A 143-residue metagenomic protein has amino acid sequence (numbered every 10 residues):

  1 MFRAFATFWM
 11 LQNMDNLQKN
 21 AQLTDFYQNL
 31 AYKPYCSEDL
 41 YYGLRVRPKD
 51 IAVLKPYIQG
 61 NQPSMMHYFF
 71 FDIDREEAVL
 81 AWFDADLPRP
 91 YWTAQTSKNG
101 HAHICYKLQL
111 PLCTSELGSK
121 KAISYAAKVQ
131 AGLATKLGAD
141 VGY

Functional and structural regions predicted by a protein language model:
M1-A102, L108-S124: Signature for HUH/AEP ssDNA processing cores
N99-C105, A134-A139: Short C-terminal domain-edge/linker segments immediately following a structured domain
A127-Y143: Flexible helix-coil linker/hinge segments at domain or subdomain boundaries
